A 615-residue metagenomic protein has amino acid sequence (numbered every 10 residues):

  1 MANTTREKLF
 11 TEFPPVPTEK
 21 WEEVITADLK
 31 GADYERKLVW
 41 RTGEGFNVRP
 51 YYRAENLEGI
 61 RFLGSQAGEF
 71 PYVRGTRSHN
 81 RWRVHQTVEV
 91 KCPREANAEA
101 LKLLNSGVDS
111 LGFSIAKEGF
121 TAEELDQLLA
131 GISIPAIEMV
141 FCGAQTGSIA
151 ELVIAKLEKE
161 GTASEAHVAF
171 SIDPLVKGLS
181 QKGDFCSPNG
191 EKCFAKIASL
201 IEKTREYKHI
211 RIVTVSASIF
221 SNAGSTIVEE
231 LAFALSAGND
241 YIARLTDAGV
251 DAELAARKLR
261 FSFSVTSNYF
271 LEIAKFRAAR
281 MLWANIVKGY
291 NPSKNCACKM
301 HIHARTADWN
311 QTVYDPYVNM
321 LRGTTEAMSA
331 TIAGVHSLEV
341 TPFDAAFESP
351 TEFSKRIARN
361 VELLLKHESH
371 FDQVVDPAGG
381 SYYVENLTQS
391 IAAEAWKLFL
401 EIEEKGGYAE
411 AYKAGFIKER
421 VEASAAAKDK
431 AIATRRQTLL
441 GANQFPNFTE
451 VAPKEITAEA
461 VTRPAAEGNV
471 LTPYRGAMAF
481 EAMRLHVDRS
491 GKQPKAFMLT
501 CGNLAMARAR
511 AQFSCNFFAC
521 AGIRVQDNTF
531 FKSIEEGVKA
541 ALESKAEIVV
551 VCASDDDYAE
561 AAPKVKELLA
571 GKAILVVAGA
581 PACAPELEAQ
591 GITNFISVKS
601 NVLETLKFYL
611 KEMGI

Functional and structural regions predicted by a protein language model:
A2-E19, K37-W40, F46-Y72, H336 (+1 more regions): Intrinsic disorder at enzyme termini
A2-N268, Y290, K299-H303, T331 (+12 more regions): Catalytic alpha/beta active-site cores
V39-N47, S171-V176, S216-N222, A255-T266 (+4 more regions): A glycine-rich phosphate-binding loop feature that marks nucleotide/adenosyl-phosphate handling sites
G45, G107, G161, W283 (+4 more regions): Conserved, mostly hydrophobic/aromatic
R205-I242, T324-F399: Mobile "lid/hinge" segments at catalytic clefts and subdomain interfaces of large enzymes
S225-L231, T266-A278, A307-M320, E348-A358 (+4 more regions): Short glycine/threonine-rich loop-to-helix capping motif typified by GTGT followed within a few residues by an Asp-Pro
S262-S267, L271-P350, S354-A358: Glycine-rich anion/phosphate-binding loop at the beta-strand->alpha-helix junction
E481-G522: C-terminal accessory/binding modules appended to enzymatic or scaffolding proteins
